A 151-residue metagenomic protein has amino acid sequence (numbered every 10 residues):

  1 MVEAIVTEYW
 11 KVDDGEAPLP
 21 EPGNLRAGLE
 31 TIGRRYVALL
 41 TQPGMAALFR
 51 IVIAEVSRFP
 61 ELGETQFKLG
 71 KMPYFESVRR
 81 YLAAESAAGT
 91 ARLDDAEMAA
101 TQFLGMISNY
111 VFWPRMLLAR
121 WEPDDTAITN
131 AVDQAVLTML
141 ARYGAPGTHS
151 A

Functional and structural regions predicted by a protein language model:
M1-Y9, D13: Alpha-helical DNA-contacting segments of helix-turn-helix folds
I5, G44, A127-A131: Short acidic-hydrophobic sequence patches enriched in Asp/Glu that either
W10-D13, A27, A38-R80, E122: Short secondary-structure transition hinges
D13-F49, A96-F103: Hydrophobic alpha-helical connector segments
N24, G44, R58-L62, A88-A91 (+3 more regions): Alpha-helical structural elements of signaling/regulatory helical domains
T31, R35-V37, M72, E76 (+2 more regions): C-terminal peripheral helix-coil segments that are non-catalytic and often amphipathic
L48-F49, E64-Q66, D94, R115-M116 (+1 more regions): Short, hydrophobic secondary-structure boundary micro-motifs
